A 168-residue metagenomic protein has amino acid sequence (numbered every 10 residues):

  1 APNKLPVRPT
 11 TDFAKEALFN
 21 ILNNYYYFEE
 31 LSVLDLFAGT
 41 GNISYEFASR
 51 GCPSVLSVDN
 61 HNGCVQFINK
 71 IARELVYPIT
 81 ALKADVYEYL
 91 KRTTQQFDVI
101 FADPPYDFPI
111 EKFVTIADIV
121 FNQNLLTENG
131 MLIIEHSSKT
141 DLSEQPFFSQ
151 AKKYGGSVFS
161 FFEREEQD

Functional and structural regions predicted by a protein language model:
A1-D168: Class I S-adenosyl-L-methionine-dependent methyltransferase catalytic core
